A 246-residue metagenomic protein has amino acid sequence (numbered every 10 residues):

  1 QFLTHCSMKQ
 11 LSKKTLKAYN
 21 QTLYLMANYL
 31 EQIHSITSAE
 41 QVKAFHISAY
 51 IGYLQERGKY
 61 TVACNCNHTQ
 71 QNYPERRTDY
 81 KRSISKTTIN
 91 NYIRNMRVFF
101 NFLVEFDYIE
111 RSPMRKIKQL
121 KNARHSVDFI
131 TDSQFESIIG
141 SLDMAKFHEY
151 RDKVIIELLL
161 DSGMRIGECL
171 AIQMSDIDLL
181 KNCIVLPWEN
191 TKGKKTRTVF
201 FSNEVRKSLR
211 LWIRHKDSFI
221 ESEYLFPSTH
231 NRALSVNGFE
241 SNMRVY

Functional and structural regions predicted by a protein language model:
F2-K17, L23-S126, S141-A145: N-terminal core-binding DNA-recognition domain of tyrosine recombinases/integrases
L16, I47, M96, I155 (+2 more regions): Short, basic/aromatic-rich helical patch in the C-terminal catalytic core of site-specific tyrosine
N91, R97, R151, R165-E168 (+2 more regions): Short, cationic motifs built from Arg/Lys/His that form the positively charged side of catalytic pockets
I109, A123, S137-I166, T191 (+1 more regions): Basic, Lys/Arg- and aromatic-enriched nucleic-acid-binding interface segment
M114-N122, E189, S222-N231: Short linear capping/connector segments at secondary-structure termini
F135, R151-K153, V236, E240: Short, leucine-enriched amphipathic alpha-helices that occur as contiguous helical runs
G167, A171-L211: Conserved tyrosine-mediated DNA breakage-rejoining catalytic core shared by Y-recombinases
S202-Y246: Active-site/catalytic core of tyrosine-dependent DNA strand-transfer enzymes
